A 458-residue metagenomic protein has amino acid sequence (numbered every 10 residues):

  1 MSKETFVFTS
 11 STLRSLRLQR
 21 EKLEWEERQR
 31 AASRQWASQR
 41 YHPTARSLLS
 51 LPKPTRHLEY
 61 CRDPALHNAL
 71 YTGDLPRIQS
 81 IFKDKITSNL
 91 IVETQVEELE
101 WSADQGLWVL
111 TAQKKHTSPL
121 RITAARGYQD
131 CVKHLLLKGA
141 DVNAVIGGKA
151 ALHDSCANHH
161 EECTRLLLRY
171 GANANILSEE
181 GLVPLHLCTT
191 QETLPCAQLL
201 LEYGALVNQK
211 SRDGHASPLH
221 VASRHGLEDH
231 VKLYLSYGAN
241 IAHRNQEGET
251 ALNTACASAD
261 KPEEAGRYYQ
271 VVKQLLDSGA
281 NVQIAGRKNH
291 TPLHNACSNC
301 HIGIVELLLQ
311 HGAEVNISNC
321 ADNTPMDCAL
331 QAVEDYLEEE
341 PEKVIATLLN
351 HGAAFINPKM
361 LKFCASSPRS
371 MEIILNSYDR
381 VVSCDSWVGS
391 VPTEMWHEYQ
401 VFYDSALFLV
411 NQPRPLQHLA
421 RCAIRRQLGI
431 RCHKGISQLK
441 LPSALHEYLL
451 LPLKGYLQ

Functional and structural regions predicted by a protein language model:
S2-R46, S50, P54-L58, D84 (+2 more regions): Cullin-RING E3 adaptor/co-adaptor recruitment helices
C61, K114-K115, G147-G148, E179-E180 (+4 more regions): Ankyrin repeat start-site detector
R77, D130-C131, E162-C163, P195-C196 (+6 more regions): Conserved ankyrin/ankyrin-like repeat signature
F82-T87, K133-A140, R165-A172, Q198-L206 (+5 more regions): Ankyrin repeat domain, specifically the short helix-to-loop turn at the C-terminus of the second helix of each repeat
